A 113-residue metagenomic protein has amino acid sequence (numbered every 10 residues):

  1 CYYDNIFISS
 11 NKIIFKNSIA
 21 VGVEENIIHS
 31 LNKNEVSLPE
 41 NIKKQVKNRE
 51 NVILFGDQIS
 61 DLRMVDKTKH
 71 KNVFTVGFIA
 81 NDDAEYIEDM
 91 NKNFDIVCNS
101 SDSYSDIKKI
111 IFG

Functional and structural regions predicted by a protein language model:
C1-G113: C-terminal cap/substrate-recognition subdomain and adjoining C-terminal extension of metal-dependent phosphatase-like
